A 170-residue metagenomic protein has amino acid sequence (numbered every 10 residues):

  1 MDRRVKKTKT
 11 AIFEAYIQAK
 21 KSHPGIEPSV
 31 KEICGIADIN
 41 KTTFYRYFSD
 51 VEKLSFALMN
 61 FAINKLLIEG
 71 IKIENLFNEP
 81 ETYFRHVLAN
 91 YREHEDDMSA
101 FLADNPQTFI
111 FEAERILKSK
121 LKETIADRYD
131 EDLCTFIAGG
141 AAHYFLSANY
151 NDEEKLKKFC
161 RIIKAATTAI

Functional and structural regions predicted by a protein language model:
M1-A19, E32: Basic, helix-initiating cap at the start of DNA-binding domains
A11-Q18, I36, K53-K72, H86: Alpha-helical structural segments
Q18-G25, E69, H94-D97, I170: Basic, amphipathic alpha-helical hairpins
A19-K53: Helix-turn-helix
K20-P24, I36, S119-K122, Y129 (+1 more regions): Cytosolic nucleotide-binding catalytic cores of signal-transduction proteins
I71-D96: Hydrophobic alpha-helical connector segments
T82, A103-T135, G139, T168: Amphipathic alpha-helical packing segments from all-alpha helical-bundle domains
R128-T167: Hydrophobic alpha-helical segments that form the core of small-molecule binding pockets and/or dimer interfaces
